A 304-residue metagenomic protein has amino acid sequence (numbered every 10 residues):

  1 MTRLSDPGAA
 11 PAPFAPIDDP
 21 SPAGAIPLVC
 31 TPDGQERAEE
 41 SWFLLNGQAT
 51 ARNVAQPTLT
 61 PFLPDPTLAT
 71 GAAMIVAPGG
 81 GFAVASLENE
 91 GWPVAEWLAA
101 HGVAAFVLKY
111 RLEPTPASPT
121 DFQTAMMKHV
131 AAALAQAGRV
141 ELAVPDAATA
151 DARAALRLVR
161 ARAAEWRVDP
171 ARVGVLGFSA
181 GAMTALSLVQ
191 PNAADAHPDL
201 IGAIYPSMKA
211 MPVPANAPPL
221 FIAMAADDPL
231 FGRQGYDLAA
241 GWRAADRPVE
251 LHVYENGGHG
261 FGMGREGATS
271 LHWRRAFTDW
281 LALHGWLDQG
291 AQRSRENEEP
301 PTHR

Functional and structural regions predicted by a protein language model:
M1-P61, V140-A143, Q289-R304: A domain-start/cap signature at the N-terminus of enzymes
A25, G34-T60, D65-M74, G79-W166: Serine-hydrolase catalytic machinery in alpha/beta-hydrolase-like enzymes
A77, I204, Y254-G257: Alpha/beta-hydrolase
D146-A217: Primarily recognizes the serine-hydrolase "nucleophile elbow" in alpha/beta-hydrolase and SGNH/GDSL folds
I222-M224: Short beta-strand/loop motif that positions the catalytic acidic residue of the alpha/beta-hydrolase fold
A226-P229, G257-G258: Acidic beta-to-alpha connecting loop that harbors the catalytic carboxylate
P229-G235: Conserved alpha/beta-hydrolase "acid-adjacent" motif
P248-R304: C-terminal catalytic histidine-bearing segment of alpha/beta-hydrolase fold enzymes
